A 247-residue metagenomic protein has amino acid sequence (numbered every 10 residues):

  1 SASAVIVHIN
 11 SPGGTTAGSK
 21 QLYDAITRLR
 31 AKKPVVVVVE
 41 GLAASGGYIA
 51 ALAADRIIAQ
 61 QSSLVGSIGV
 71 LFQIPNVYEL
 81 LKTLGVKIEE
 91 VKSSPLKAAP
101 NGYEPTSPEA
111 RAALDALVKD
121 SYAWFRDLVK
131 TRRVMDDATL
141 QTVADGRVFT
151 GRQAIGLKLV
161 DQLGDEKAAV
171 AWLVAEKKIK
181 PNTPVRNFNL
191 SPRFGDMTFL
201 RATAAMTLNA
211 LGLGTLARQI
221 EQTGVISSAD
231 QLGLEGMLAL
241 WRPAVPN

Functional and structural regions predicted by a protein language model:
S1-V37, L42-A44, A54-Q60, L71-N247: N-terminal organellar transit peptides
G47: Pocket-flanking alpha-helical
S67: Extracytoplasmic ligand-binding site segments that recognize negatively charged/polar headgroups
